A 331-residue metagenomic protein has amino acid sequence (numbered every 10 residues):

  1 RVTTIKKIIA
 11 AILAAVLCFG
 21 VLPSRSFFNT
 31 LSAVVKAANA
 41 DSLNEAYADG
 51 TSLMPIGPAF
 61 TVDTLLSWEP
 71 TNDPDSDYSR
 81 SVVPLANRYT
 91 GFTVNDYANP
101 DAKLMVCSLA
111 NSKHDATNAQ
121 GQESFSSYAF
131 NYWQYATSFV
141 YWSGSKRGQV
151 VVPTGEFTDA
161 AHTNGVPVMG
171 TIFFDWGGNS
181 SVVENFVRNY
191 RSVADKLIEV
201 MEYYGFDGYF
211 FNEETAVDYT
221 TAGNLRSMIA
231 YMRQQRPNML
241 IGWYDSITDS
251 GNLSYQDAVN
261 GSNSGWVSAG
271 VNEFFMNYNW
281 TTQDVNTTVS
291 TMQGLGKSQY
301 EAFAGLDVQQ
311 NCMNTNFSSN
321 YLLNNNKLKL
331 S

Functional and structural regions predicted by a protein language model:
R1-T4: N-terminal secretory signal peptides that target proteins for export/translocation
K6-C18: Sec-dependent N-terminal signal peptides
F19-A40: Sec-dependent signal peptide cleavage junction
A37-E123, A129-W133, L240: N-terminal module-boundary/linker segments of secreted carbohydrate-active enzymes
Y97-T287: Chitinase-like catalytic core of GlcNAc-active glycosidases
L240-W243, S262, A269-S331: Substrate-binding and catalytic surfaces of secreted/luminal carbohydrate-active proteins
